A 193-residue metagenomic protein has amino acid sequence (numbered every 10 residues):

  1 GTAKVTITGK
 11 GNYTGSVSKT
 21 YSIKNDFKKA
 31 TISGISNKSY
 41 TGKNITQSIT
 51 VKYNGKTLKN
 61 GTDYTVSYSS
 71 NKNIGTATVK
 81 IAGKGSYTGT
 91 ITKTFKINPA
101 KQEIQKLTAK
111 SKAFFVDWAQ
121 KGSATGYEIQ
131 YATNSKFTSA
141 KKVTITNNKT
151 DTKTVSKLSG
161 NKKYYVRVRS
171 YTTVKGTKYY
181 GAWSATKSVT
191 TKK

Functional and structural regions predicted by a protein language model:
G1-G15, K19, K56-T88: Serine/threonine-rich, repeat-prone extracellular segments and beta-strand-based repeat modules of secreted/surface
Y21-N25, F95-P99, T191-K193: Interdomain boundary/hinge segments at the C-termini of tandem beta-sandwich modules
D26-K56: Solvent-exposed, low-complexity, repeat-rich "mucin-like" stalks and linkers
K52, Q130-N134, R169-Y171: Predominantly extracellular/luminal cell-surface or secreted proteins
Y64, Y127, Y164-V168: Short beta-strand segments enriched for Tyr within beta-sheet-rich domains, predominantly fibronectin type III
P99-G122, G160, K178-K193: Pro/Thr/Ser/Gly-rich low-complexity, intrinsically disordered linker/stalk tracts
E128-G160: Recognizes extended acidic, P/S/T-rich segments that occur within or adjacent to Ig-like beta-sandwich modules
L158-G176: Beta-strand-rich modules
